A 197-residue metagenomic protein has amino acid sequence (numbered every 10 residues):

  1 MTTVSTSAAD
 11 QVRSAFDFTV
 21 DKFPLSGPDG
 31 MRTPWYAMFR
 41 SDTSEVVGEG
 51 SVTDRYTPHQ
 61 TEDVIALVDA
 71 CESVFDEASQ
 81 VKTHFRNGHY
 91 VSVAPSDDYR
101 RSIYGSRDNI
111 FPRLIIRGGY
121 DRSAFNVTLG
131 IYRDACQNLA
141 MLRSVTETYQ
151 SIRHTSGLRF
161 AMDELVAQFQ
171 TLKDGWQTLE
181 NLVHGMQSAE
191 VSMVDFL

Functional and structural regions predicted by a protein language model:
M1-L67: Feature for intrinsically disordered/low-complexity regulatory segments and propeptides
A66-L197: Intrinsic disorder/low-complexity polar-acidic segments
